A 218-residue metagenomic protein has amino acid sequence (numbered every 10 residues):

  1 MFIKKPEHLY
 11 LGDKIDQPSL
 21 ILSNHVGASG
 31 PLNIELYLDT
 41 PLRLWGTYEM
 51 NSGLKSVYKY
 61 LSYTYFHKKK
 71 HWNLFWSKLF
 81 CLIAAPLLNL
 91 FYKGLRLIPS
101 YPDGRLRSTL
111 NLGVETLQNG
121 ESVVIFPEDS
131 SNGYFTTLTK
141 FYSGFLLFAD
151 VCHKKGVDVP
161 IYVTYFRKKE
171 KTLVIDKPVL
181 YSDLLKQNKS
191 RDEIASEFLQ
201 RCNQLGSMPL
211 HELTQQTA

Functional and structural regions predicted by a protein language model:
M1, N33-E35, R107: Structured catalytic/translocation cores of nucleotide/phosphate-coupled proteins
M1-P18: A short, well-structured juxtamembrane/interface segment
F2-E7, K59-S62, I83-L88, E121-S122 (+1 more regions): A broad, low-specificity signal for short, low-complexity segments enriched in glycine/proline and polar/charged
I3-P6, R96-L97, S207: Short aromatic/hydrophobic-glycine micro-motifs
L9, I98, Y162: General small-molecule cofactor/ligand-binding pocket signal
G12-K14, E35-L36, N89-F91, V114-Q118 (+1 more regions): Short, charge-rich binding segments
D16-P102: Catalytic core of membrane glycerolipid acyltransferases/transacylases, capturing the structured, soluble-facing
P102-A218: Non-catalytic C-terminal accessory region of glycerolipid acyltransferases and related lyso-lipid remodeling enzymes
